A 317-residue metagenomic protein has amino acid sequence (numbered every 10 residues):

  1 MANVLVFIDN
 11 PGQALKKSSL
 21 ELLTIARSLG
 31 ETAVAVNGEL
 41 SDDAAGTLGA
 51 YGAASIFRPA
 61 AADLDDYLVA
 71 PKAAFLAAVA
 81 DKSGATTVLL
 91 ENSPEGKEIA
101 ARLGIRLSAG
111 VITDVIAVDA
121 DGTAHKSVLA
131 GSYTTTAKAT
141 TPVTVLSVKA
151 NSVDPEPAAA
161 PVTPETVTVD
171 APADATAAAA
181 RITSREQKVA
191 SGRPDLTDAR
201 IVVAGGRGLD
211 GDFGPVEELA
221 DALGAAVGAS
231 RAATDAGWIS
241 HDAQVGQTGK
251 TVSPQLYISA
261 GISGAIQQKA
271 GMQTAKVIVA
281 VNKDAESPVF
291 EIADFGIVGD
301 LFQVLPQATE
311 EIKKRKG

Functional and structural regions predicted by a protein language model:
M1-G317: N-terminal glycine-rich FAD/FM-binding segment characteristic of electron-transfer flavoproteins
